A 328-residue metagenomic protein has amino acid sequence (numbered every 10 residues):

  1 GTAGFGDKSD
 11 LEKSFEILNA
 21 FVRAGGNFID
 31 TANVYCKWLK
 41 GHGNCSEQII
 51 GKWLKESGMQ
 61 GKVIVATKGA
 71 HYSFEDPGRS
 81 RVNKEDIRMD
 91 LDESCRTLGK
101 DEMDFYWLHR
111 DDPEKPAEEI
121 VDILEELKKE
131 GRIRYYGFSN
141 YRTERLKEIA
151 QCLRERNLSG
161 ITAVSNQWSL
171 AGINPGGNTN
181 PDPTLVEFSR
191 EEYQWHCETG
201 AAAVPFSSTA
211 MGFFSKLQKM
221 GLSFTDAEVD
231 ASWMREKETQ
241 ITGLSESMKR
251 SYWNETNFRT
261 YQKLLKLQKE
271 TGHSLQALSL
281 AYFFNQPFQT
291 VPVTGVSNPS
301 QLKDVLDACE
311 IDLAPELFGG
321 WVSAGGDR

Functional and structural regions predicted by a protein language model:
G1-E12, S73-R88, H109, P113-K115: Active-site mouth loops of central-metabolism enzymes
G1-K62, K129: N-terminal binding-site loop/beta-alpha segment at the start of enzyme catalytic domains that lines or forms
S9-V22, R81-G99, D122, L146-Q151: Short, acidic/polar
V22-R23, G51-I64, C95-G99, E125-K128 (+1 more regions): Acidic (Asp/Glu)-rich catalytic clusters
I29, M103, Y136: Glycine-centered flexible beta-alpha turn that most often forms the glycine-rich phosphate-binding loop
Y35-L39, Y72-G78, G172-G177: A short acidic, helix-capping loop that chelates divalent metal ions and anchors anionic groups
C95-P116: Active-site groove signature of glycoside hydrolases
D111, K115-A324: Beta/alpha (TIM)-barrel catalytic core signal, keyed to glycine-rich beta->alpha loops juxtaposed to Asp/Glu that bind
